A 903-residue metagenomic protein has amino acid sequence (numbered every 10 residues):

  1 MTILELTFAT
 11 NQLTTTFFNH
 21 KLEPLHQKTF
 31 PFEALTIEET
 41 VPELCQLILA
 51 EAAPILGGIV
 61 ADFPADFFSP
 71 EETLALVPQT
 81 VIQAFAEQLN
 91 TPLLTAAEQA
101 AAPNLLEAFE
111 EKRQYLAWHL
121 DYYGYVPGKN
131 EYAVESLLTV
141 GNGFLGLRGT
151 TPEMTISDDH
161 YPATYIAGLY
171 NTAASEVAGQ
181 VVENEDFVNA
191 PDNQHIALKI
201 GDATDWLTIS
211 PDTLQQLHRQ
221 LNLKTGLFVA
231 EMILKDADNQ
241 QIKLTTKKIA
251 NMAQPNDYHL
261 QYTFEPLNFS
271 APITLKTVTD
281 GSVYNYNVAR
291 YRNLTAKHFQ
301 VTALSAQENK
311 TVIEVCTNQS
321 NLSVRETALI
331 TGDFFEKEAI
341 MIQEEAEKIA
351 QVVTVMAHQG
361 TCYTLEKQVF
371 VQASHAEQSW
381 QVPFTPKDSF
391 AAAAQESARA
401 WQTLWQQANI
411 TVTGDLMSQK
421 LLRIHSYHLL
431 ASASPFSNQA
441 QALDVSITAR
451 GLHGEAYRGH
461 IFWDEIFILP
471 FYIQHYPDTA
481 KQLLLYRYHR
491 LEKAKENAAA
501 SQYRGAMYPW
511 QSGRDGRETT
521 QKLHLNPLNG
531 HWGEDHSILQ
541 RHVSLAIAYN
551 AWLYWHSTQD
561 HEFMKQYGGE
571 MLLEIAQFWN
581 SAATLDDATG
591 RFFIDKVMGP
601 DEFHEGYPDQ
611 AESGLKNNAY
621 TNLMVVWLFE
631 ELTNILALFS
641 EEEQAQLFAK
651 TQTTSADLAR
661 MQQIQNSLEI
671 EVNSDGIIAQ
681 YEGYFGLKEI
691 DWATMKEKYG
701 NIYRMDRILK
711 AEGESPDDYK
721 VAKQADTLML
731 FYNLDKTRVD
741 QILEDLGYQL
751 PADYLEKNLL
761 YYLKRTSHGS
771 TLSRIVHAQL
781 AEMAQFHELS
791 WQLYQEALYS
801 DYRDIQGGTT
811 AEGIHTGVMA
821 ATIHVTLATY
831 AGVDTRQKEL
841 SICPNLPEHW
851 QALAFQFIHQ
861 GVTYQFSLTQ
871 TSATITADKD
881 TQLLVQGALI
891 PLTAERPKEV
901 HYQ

Functional and structural regions predicted by a protein language model:
T2-N19: Gly/Thr-rich phosphate-binding beta-strand-loop-beta motif of the actin/hexokinase/Hsp70
L47, F67-L76, Q83-Y457, A711-G713: Acidic/polar, glycine-enriched structural segments that form the non-catalytic walls/loops of the carbohydrate-binding
Y132-A163, I468, T519, E612-F639 (+4 more regions): C-terminal capping/lid segments that line or modulate ligand- or cofactor-binding pockets
F269, H375-W380, T411-V412, A551-G569 (+2 more regions): Inter-helical turn/loop segments and adjacent helix faces that build the functional surface of alpha-helical bundle
A433-H453, D478-Y549, W555, E562-Q566 (+4 more regions): Helix-terminus loop motifs that line ligand-binding clefts
D444-R458, Q502-E534, R591-N618, Y681-I690 (+2 more regions): Carbohydrate-binding/catalytic loop surfaces
I461-F467, Q474-R490, E630, N634-A637 (+1 more regions): Active-site core of glycosidic bond-cleaving carbohydrate-active enzymes
F578-Q652: Acidic/histidine-rich catalytic neighborhood
